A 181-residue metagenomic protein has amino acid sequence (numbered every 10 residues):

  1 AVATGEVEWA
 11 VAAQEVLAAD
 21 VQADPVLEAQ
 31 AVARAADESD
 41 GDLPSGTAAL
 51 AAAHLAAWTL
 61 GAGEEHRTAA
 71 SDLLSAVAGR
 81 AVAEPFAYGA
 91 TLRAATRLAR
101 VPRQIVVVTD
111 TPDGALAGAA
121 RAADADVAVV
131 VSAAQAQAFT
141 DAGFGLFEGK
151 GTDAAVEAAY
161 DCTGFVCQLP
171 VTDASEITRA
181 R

Functional and structural regions predicted by a protein language model:
A1-R181: Glycan-recognition and catalytic cores of secretory/periplasmic carbohydrate-active enzymes
